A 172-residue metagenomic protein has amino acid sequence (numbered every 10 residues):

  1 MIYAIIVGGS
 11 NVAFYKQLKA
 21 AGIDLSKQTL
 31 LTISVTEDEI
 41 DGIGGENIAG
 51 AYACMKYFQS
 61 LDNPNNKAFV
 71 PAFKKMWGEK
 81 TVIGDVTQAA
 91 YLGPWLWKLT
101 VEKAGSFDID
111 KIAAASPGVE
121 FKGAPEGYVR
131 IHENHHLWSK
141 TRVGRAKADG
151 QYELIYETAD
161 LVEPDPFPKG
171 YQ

Functional and structural regions predicted by a protein language model:
M1-Q172: Extracytosolic ligand-binding ectodomains
